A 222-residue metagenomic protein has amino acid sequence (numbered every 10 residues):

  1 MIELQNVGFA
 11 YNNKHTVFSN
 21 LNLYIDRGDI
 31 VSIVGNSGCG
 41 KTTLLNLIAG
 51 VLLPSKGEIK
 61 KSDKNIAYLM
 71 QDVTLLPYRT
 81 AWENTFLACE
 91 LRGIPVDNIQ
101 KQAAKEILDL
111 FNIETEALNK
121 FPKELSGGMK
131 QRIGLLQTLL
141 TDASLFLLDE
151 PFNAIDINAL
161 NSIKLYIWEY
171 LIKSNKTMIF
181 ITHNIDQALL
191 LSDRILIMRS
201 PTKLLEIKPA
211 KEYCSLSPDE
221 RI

Functional and structural regions predicted by a protein language model:
V34-N36: The feature captures the beta-strand-to-loop junction immediately N-terminal to the Walker
A49: Helix-to-loop junction immediately C-terminal to a conserved catalytic motif
R79-F86: Short coil-to-helix segment of the ABC ATPase nucleotide-binding domain corresponding to the Q-loop/switch region
I99-E116: Conserved ABC ATPase "signature" region
F121-L125, M129: Conserved ABC ATPase signature
T141: Conserved signature/switch motifs of ABC ATPase nucleotide-binding domains
F146-E150: Catalytic Walker B motif of ABC-type/P-loop ATPase nucleotide-binding domains
N175-I181: Conserved H-loop
